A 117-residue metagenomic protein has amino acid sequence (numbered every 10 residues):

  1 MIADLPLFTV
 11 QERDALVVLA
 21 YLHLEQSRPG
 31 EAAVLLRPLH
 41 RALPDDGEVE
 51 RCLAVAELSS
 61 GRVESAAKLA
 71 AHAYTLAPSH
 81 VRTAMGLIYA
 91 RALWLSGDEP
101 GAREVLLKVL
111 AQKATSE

Functional and structural regions predicted by a protein language model:
V10-V34: Alpha-helical segment of the N-proximal tetratricopeptide repeat
D14, E48, V81-A84: Start-of-helix register in tetratricopeptide repeats
P44, P78-H80, A114: Short coil turns that delineate tetratricopeptide repeat
